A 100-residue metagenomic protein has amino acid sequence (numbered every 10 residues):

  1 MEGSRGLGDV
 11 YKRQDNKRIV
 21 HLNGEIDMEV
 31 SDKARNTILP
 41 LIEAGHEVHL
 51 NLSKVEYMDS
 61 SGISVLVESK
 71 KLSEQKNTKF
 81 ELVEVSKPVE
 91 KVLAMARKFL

Functional and structural regions predicted by a protein language model:
M1-Y11: Single conserved hydrophobic/aromatic residue that forms the stacking wall/gate of nucleotide- or nucleobase-binding
E2-S4, V20, M58: Short glycine- and Lys/Arg-enriched binding-loop motifs that mark or flank ligand-binding interfaces
S4, D15, E43-G45: Short loop/turn elements that form and flank the Walker-type P-loop nucleotide-binding site in RecA-like NTPase cores
L7, E25, I63: Gly/Ser/Thr-rich helix-start
D9-N16, D32-T37: Charged, low-complexity, helix/coiled-coil-prone segments
Q14, N23-E25, V85: Generic beta-structure capping elements
N16-N23, V48: Short, aliphatic-rich beta-strand segments
M28-L100: Amphipathic alpha-helical interaction surfaces in cytosolic regulatory modules
